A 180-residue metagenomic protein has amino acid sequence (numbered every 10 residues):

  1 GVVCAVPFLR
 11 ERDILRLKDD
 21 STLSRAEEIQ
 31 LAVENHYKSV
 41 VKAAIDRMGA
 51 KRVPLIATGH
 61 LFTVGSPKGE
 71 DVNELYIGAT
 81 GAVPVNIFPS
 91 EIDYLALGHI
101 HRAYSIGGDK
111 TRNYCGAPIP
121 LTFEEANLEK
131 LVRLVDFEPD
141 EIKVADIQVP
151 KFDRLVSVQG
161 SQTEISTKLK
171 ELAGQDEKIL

Functional and structural regions predicted by a protein language model:
G1-L180: Extended recognition/assembly regions associated with phosphoester-bond processing machinery
